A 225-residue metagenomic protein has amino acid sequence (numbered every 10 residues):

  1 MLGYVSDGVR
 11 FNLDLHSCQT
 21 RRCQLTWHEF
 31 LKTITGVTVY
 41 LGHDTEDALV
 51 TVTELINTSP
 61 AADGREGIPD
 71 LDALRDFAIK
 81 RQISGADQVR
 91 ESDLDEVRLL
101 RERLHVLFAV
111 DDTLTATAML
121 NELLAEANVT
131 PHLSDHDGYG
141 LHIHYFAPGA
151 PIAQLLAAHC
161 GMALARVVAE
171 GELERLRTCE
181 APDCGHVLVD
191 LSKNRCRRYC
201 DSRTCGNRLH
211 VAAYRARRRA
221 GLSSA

Functional and structural regions predicted by a protein language model:
L2-T178, G185-V189, L222-A225: Short helix-coil boundary/hinge micro-motifs
Y139-G140, R198, A216-R219: Juxtamembrane/interface motifs at transmembrane-helix termini
L176-A181, R197, S202, R208: Residues immediately within or flanking Cys/His clusters that coordinate Zn2+ in small zinc-binding modules
D190-R197: Short linker/helix segments within small regulatory modules
R203-G221: Basic DNA-binding region of bZIP-type proteins
